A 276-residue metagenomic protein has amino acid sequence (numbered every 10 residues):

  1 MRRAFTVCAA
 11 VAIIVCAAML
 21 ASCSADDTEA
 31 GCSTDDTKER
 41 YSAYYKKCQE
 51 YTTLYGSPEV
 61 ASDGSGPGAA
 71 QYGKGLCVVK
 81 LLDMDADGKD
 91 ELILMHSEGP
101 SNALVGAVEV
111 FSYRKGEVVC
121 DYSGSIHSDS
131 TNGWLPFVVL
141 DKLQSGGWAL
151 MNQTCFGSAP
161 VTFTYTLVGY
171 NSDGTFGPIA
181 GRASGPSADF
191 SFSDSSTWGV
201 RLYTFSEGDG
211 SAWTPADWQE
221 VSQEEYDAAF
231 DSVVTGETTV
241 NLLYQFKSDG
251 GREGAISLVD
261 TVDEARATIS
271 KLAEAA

Functional and structural regions predicted by a protein language model:
M1-A9: Positively charged n-region of N-terminal signal peptides that target proteins for export
M19-S22: C-terminal motif of bacterial Sec signal peptides marking the signal peptidase cleavage site
D27-R40, S145-A276: Acidic, small-residue rich beta-repeat scaffolds with periodic aromatic anchors
G31-G73, E117-N132, D249, G254-A265 (+1 more regions): Blade-edge motifs of beta-propeller repeat domains
G75-M84, N132-A149: Beta-propeller blade termini
A86-S97, K142-N152: Acidic/hydrophobic-patterned starts of short beta strands in beta-sheet-rich repeat architectures
S101-G106, A159-T162: Short, solvent-exposed loop/turn segments at conserved positions within beta-propeller repeat blades
V105-Y122, T166-S172: Beta-propeller blade repeat segments, especially FG-GAP/WD-type strand-to-loop junctions in 6- to 7-bladed propeller
